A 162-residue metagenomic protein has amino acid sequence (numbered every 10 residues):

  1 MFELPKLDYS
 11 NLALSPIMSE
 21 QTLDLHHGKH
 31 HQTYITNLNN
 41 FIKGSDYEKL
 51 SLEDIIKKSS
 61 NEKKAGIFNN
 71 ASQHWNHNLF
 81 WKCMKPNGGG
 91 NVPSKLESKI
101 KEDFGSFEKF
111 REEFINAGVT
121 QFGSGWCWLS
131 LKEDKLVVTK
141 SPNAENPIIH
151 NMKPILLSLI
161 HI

Functional and structural regions predicted by a protein language model:
M1-S10: Acidic, low-complexity proline/glycine-rich segments
D8, E133, P142: A broadly conserved detector of short glycine/acidic/proline-rich loop/turn motifs that flank catalytic sites and bind
D8, G28, I35-N39: A long-range scaffold signal marking pre-active-site subdomains of enzyme folds
L12-L14: Secretory/endomembrane lumenal or extracellular ectodomains immediately following the signal peptide
P16-T33, L52-W75, V119, N143-N146 (+1 more regions): Alpha-helical scaffold segments that form or flank carboxylate-/histidine-based iron centers
Y34-I35, W81: Alpha-helical and His/Cys-centered functional microenvironments
N40-K49, K58-A71, N76, F80-K132 (+1 more regions): All-alpha RGS (Regulator of G-protein Signaling) helical domain and cognate RGS-like helical scaffolds
I160-I162: Conserved small/polar residues in nucleotide/adenosyl-binding loops
